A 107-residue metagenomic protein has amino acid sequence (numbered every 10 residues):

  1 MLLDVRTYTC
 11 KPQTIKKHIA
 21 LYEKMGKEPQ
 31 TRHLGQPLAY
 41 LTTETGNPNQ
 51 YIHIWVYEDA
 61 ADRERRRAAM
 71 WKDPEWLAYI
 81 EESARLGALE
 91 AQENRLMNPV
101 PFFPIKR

Functional and structural regions predicted by a protein language model:
M1-R107: Short S/T/G/P-rich N-terminal loop/turn motif that feeds into the first structured element of a domain
